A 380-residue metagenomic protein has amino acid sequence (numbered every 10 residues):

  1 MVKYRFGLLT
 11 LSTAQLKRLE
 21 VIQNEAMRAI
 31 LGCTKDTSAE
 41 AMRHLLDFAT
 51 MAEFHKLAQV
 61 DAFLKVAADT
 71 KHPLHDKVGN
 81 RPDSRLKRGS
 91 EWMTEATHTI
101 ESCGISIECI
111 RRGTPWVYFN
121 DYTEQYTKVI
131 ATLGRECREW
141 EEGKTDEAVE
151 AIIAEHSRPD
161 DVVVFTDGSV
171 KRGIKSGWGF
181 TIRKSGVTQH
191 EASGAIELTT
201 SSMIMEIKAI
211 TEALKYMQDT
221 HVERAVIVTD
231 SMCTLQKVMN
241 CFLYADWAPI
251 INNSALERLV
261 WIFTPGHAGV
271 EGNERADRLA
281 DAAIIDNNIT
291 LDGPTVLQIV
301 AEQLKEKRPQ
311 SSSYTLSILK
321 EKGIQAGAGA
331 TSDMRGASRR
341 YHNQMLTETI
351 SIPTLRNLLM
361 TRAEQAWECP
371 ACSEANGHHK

Functional and structural regions predicted by a protein language model:
M1-L74, D286-Q310: Non-catalytic, peripheral interaction segments enriched in hydrophobic/basic residues
M1-T10, E40-D47, H55, G89-E91 (+5 more regions): Short, conserved catalytic/metal-binding micro-motifs enriched in Asp/Glu and His
L9-L19, T200-S202, V238-Y244, G266-E271 (+1 more regions): Conserved, non-catalytic sequence blocks in retroelement Pol enzymes and Pol-derived host proteins
Q15-R18, I22-Q23, S38, K56-Q59 (+9 more regions): Alpha-helical interaction elements in eukaryotic regulators
E95-H156: Short glycine- and acidic-rich boundary segments immediately preceding or forming the N-terminal edge of structured
Y118, V129, A151-S169, D292-G377: Helix/loop segments that flank and initiate small ligand/metal-binding modules
K144-E223, M239, W367: RNase H-like nuclease fold core
V170, K208-R278, A282-A283, N288-A301: RNase H catalytic domain
